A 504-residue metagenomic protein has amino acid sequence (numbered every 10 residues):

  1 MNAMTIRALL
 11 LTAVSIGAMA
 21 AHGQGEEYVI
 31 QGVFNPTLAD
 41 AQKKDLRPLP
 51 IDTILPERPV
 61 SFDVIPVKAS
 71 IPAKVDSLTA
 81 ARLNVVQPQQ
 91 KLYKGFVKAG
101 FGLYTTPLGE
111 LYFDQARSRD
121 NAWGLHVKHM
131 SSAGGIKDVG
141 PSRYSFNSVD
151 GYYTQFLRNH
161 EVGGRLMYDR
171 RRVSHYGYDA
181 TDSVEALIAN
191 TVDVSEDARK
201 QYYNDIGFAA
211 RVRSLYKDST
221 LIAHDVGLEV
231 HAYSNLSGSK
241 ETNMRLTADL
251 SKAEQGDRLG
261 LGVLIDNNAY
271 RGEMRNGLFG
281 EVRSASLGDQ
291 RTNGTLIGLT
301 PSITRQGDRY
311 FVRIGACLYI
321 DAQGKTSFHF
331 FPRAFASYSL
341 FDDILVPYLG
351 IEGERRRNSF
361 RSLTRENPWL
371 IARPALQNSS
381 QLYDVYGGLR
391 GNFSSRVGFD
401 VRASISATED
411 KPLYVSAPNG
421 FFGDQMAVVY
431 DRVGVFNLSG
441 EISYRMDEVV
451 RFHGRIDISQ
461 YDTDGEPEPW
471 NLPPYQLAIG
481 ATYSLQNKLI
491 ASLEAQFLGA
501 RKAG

Functional and structural regions predicted by a protein language model:
H22-Q87: N-terminal periplasmic/intermembrane-space "pro-region" immediately following the signal or transit peptide
L78-T79, P88-K137, P141-V149: Outer-membrane beta-barrel translocator/receptor signature
L92, V97-G100, F311-R313, Y319-Q323 (+1 more regions): Exposed, low-structure sequence patches enriched in small/polar residues
F101-L103, V139-S145, D197-N204, L236-T242 (+6 more regions): Replace "Gram-negative outer membrane beta-barrel proteins" with "bacterial and organellar outer membrane beta-barrel
L111-Q115, L125, G151-Q155, F208-S214 (+9 more regions): Residues on the lipid-exposed face of transmembrane beta-strands in outer-membrane beta-barrel proteins
Q115-K137, G260-N268, E273-R275, Q290-D321 (+1 more regions): Surface-exposed extracellular loop regions of Gram-negative outer-membrane beta-barrel proteins
D120-W123, N159-G163, K217-H224, E254-L261 (+7 more regions): Repeated loop/turn-to-beta-strand initiation elements of outer-membrane beta-barrel proteins
S132-Y144, R165-A223, G227-N243: Flexible loop and strand-edge segments within Gram-negative outer membrane beta-barrel domains
